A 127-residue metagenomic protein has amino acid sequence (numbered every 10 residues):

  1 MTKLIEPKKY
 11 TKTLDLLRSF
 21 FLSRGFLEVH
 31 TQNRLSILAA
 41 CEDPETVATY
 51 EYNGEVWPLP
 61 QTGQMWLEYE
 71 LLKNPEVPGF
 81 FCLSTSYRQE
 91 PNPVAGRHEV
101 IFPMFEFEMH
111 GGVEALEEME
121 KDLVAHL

Functional and structural regions predicted by a protein language model:
M1-H110: Class II aminoacyl-tRNA synthetase-like tRNA-binding/catalytic domains
V113-E118: Short, conserved charged micro-motifs
M119-L127: Metal-assisted phosphate- and nucleotidyl-transfer catalytic regions
